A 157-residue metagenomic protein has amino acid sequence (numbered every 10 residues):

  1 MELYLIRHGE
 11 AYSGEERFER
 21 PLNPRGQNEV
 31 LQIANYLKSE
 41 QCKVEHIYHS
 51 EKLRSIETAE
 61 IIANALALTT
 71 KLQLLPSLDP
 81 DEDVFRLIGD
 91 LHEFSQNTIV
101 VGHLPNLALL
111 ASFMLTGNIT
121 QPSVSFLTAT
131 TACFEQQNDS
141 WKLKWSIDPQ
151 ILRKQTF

Functional and structural regions predicted by a protein language model:
E2-E82, L107, S125-A129: Active-site-proximal alpha-helix that buttresses catalytic centers in soluble enzyme cores
P21-N23, N64-L66, D90-L91, L115-I119: Glycine-rich, phosphate-binding/catalytic loops in enzymes
E51-K52, G102-P105, S146: Short, well-ordered beta-to-alpha junction loops that form the rim of enzyme active sites and present histidine/acidic
D79-L91: Short alpha-helix plus adjacent loop in nuclease-associated cores
L91-V100, W141-P149: A polyampholytic, Gly/Pro-enriched intrinsically disordered region
E93, N97-I99, L104-T130: Non-DNA-binding regulatory cores of transcription-related proteins, predominantly C-terminal effector-binding
N118-K144, P149-R153: Domain-level recognition of soluble alpha/beta enzyme cores, biased toward histidine phosphatases/phosphomutases
